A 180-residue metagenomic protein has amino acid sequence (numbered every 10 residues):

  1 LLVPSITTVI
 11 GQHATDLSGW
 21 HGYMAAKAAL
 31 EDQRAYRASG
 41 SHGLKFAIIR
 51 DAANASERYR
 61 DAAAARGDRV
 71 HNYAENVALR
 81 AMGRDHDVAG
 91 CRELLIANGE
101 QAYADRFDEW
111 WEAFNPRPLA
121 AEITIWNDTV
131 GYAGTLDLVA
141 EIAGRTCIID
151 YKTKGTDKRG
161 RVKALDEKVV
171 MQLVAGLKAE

Functional and structural regions predicted by a protein language model:
L1-A133: Metal-dependent nuclease catalytic cores that hydrolyze phosphodiester bonds in DNA/RNA, characterized by
L119-E180: Mg2+/Mn2+-dependent nuclease catalytic core
